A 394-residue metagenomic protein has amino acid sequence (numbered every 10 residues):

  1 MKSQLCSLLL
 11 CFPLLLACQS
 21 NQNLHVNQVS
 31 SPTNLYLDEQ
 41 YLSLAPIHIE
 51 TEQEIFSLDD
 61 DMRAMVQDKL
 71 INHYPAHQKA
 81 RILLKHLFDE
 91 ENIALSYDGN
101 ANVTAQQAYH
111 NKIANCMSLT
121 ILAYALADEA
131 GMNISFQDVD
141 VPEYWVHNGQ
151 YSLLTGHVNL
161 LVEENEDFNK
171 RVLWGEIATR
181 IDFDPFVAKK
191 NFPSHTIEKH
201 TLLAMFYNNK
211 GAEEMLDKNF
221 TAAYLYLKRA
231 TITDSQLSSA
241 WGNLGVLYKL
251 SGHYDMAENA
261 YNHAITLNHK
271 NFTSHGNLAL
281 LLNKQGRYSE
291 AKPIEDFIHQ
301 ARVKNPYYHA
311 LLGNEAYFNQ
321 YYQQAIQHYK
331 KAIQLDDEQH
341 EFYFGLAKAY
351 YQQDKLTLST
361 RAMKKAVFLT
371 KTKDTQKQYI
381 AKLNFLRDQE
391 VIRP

Functional and structural regions predicted by a protein language model:
P46-Q107: Secondary-structure boundary elements
G99-W241, L250-S251, D255-T266: Long, contiguous interaction/recruitment modules in multidomain scaffold/adaptor proteins
A204, S238-S239, F272-T273, P306-Y307 (+2 more regions): Helix-start (N-cap) detector for alpha-helical repeat units in TPR-like alpha-solenoids, especially tetratricopeptide
N209, N243, N277, A310-L311 (+2 more regions): Canonical tetratricopeptide repeat
M215, K249, N283, N314-Y317 (+1 more regions): Position-specific recognition of the canonical hydrophobic site in helix A of tetratricopeptide repeat
T233, L267, I298-A301, L335 (+1 more regions): Structural marker of alpha-solenoid helical repeat scaffolds
F344-P394: Terminal, low-structured helical/coil segments at or just beyond the last alpha-helical repeat
